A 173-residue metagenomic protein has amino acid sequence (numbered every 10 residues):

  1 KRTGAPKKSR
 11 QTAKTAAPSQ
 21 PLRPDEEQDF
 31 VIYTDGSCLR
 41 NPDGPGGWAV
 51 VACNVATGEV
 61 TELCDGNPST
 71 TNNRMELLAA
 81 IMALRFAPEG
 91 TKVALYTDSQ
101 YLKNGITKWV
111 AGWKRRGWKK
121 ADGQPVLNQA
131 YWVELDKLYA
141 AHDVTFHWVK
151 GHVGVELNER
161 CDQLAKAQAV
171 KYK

Functional and structural regions predicted by a protein language model:
K1-P24, K171: N-terminal intrinsically disordered, compositionally biased regulatory/targeting segments that precede the folded
T3-P6, T70, E156, D162: General helical secondary-structure elements
A13-D29, K120-G123, L127: Solvent-exposed, charged interface segments at domain starts and junctions
P18-R74, L78, M82-T91, Q163 (+1 more regions): RNase H-like nuclease fold core
F30-V31, G36-D43, I81-L164, Q168-K171: RNase H catalytic domain
